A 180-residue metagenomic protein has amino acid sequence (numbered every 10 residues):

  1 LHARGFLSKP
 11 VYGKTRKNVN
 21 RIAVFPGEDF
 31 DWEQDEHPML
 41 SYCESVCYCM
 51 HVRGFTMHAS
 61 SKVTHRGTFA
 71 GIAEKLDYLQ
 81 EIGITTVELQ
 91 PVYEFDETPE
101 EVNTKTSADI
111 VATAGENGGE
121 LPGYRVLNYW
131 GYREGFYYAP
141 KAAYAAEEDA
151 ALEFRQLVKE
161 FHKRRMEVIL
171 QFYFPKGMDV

Functional and structural regions predicted by a protein language model:
L1-C47, M57-S61: The feature marks proteins involved in alpha-glucan
Q34-L40, A73-G83, V158-H162: Short amphipathic alpha-helices and their capping/turn segments at secondary-structure boundaries
E44, G83-T85, R164-M166: Short, well-ordered coil/turn segments that N-cap beta-strands
V46-Y48, V87-L89, V168-L170: Hydrophobic faces of well-ordered beta-strands that scaffold small-molecule active sites in alpha/beta enzyme cores
M50, L79, L89, Y137 (+1 more regions): Conserved, mostly hydrophobic/aromatic
S61-V63, T68, P99-K159, K163 (+1 more regions): Aromatic- and acidic-residue-enriched carbohydrate-binding clefts of CAZyme catalytic domains
E74-Y93, Y124-R125: Catalytic domains of carbohydrate-active enzymes, especially glycoside hydrolases
Q90-E97, F172-V180: Short, solvent-exposed turn/loop segments enriched in Gly/Ser/Thr/Pro and often Arg
